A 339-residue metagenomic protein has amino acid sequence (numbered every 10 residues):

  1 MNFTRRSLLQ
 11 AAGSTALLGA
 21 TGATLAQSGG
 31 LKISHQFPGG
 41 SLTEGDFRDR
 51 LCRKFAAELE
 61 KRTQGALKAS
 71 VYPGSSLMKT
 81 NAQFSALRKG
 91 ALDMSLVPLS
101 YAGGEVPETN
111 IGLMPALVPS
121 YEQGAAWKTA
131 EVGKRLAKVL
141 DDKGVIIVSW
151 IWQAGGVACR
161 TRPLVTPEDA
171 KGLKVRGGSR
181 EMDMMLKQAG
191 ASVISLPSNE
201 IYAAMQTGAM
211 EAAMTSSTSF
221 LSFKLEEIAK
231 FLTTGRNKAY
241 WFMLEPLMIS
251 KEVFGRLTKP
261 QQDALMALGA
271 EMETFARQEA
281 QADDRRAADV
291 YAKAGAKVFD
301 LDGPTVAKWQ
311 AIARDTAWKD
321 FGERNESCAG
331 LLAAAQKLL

Functional and structural regions predicted by a protein language model:
N2-F3, S7-G19, L25-Q123, K138-L339: N-terminal secretory/targeting leader peptides
G124-K128: A gly/proline- and charged-residue-enriched helix-loop-helix capping module
V132-G133: Basic, amphipathic alpha-helical recognition segments used for DNA target recognition
